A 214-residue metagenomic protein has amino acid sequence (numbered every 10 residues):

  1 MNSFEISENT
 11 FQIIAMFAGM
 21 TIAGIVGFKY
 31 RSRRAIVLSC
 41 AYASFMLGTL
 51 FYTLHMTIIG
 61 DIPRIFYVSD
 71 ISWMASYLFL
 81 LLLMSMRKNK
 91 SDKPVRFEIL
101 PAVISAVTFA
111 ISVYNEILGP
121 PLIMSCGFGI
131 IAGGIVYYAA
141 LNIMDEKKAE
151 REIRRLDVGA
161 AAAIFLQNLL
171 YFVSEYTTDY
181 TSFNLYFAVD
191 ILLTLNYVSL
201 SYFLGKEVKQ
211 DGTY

Functional and structural regions predicted by a protein language model:
M1-G19, N115-G129: Hydrophobic transmembrane alpha-helical segments in integral membrane proteins
N2-E8, P63-S72: Short aromatic-rich membrane-water interface segments that cap or initiate transmembrane helices in multi-pass membrane
F11-A23, R34-I58, S69-Y77, A106-T108 (+2 more regions): Hydrophobic alpha-helical transmembrane segments of multi-pass membrane proteins
M16, W73-F79, M124-A139, T194-Y197: Generic alpha-helical transmembrane segments
G19-Y30, I59-D61, V68-P101, F109-V113 (+2 more regions): Internal transmembrane alpha-helix with an interfacial aromatic "cap," most often the third helix
Y30-S44, S91-A102, K148-A160, G212-Y214: Membrane-interfacial loop-to-transmembrane alpha-helix junctions, especially the N-terminal start
T57-R64, V113-I123, T177-Y180: Membrane-interface helix caps and helix-loop-helix hairpins in membrane proteins
G134-Y214: C-terminal transmembrane-bundle signature of multipass membrane proteins, characterized by strong activation on
